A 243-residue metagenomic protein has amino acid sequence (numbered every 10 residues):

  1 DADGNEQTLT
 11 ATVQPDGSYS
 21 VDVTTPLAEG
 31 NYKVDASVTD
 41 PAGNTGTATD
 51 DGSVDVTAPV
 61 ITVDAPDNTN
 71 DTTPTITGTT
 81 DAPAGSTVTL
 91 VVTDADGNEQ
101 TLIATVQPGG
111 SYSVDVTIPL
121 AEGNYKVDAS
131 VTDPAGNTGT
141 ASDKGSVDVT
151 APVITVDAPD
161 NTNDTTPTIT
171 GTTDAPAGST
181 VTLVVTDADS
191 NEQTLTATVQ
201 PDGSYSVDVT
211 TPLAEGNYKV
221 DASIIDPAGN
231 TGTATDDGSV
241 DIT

Functional and structural regions predicted by a protein language model:
D1-T243: Thr-biased low-complexity repeat/linker tracts and other Thr-enriched repetitive architectures
